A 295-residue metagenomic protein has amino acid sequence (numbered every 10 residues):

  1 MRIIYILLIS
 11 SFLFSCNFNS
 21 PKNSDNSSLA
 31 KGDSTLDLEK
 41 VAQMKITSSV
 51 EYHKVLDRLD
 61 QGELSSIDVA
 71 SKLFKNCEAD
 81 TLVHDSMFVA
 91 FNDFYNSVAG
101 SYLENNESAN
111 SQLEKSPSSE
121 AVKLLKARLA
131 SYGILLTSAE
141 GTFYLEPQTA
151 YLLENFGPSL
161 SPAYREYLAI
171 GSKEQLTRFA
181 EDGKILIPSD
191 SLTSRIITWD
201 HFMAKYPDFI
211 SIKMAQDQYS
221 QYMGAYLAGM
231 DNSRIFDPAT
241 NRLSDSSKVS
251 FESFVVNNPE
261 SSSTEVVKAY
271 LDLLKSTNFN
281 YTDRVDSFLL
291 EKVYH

Functional and structural regions predicted by a protein language model:
M1-L8: Sec-dependent signal peptide recognition, specifically the positively charged N-region followed immediately by
F12-S15: C-terminal motif of bacterial Sec signal peptides marking the signal peptidase cleavage site
N17-S20: Bacterial signal peptide processing site
N26-F143: N-terminal Sec/ER secretory leader and immediately downstream segment of secreted/extracellular precursors
A109-S118, K123-L125, N155-D190, A225-V256: Short coil/linker segments at helix-helix boundaries
E154-S159, F202-M214, F254-T264: Short solvent-exposed coil/turn linkers within tandem alpha-helical repeat scaffolds
F179, G183, S191-R234: Secondary-structure-rich domain cores
M223-A225, F236-H295: A cross-kingdom marker for long, charged
